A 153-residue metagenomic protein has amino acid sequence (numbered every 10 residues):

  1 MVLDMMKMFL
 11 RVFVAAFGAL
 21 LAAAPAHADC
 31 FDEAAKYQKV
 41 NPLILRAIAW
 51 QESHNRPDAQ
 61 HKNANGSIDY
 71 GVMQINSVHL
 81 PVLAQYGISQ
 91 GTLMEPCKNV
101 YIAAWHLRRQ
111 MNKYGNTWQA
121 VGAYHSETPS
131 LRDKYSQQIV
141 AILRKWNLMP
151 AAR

Functional and structural regions predicted by a protein language model:
L3-F13: Bacterial N-terminal signal peptides that target proteins for export
A22-P25: N-terminal signal peptide c-region/cleavage motif recognized by signal peptidases
H27-R153: Catalytic glycan-binding domains that act on GlcNAc-containing polysaccharides
